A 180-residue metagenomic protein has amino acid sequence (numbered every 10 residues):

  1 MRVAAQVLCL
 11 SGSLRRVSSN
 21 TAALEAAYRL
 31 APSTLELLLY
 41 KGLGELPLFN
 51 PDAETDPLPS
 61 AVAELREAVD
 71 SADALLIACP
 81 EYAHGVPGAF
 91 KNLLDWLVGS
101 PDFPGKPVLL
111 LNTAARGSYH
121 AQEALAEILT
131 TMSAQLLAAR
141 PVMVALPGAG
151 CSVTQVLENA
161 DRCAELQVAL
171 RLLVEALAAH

Functional and structural regions predicted by a protein language model:
R2-T34: N-terminal beta1-alpha1 ligand-phosphate binding loop
R2-V3, Q135-H180: Glycine-rich phosphate/pyrophosphate-binding loop and the adjoining helix
V7, N20-L24, V62, F90 (+3 more regions): A general structural signal for well-ordered alpha-helical segments in protein cores
L10-G12, Y40, L111: Short hydrophobic segments within beta-strands
L14-R15, G44, A115: Short, glycine/serine-rich, charged loops/turns that create anion-binding and catalytic segments at active sites
Y28-P47: N-terminal glycine-rich anion-binding loop in soluble enzyme alpha/beta folds
G42-P59, C151-S152: N-terminal beta-loop-helix "entrance" segment that forms/cooperates in small-molecule cofactor or anionic ligand
P57-S133: Helix-loop-strand module that forms the ligand-binding subsite of alpha/beta enzymes
